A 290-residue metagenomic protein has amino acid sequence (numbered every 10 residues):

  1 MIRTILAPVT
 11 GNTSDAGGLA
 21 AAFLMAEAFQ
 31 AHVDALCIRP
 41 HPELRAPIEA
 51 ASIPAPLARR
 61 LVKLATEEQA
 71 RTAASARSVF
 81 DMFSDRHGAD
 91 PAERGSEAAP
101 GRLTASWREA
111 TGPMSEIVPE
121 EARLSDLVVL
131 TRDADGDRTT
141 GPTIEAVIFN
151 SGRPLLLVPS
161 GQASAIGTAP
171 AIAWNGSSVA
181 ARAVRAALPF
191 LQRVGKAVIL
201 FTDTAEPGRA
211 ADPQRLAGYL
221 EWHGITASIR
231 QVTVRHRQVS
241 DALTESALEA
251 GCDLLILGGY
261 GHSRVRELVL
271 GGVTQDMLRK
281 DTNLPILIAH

Functional and structural regions predicted by a protein language model:
M1-A20, P91-R102, S106, E116-F201 (+1 more regions): Intrinsically disordered or low-complexity boundary/linker segments at protein termini and domain junctions
M1-R60, N150, I166-V232: Small/aliphatic-rich secondary-structure junction motif
A31-H32, A89, R153, I225 (+2 more regions): Short glycine/serine/threonine/alanine-rich loop segments
C37, R132, G258-Y260, H290: Short secondary-structure boundary segments
P40-E43, A51, S78-V128, H223-L255 (+2 more regions): Structural beta-alpha unit
L57-A74: A short acidic, glycine-rich active-site loop that binds or catalyzes chemistry on phosphate/adenosine moieties
Q69, A73-S84, R209, P213: N-terminal membrane-insertion helices
A76, F80, T143, L216 (+1 more regions): A general structural detector for well-ordered alpha-helical segments in enzyme core domains, enriched
